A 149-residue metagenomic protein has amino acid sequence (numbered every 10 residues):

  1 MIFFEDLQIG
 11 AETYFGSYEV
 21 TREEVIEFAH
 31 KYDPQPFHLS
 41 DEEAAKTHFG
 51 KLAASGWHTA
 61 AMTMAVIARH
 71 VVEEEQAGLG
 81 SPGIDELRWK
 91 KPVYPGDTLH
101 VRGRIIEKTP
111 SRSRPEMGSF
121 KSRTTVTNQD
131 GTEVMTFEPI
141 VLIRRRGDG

Functional and structural regions predicted by a protein language model:
M1-G83, R146-G149: Hot-dog-fold acyl-thioester-processing enzymes
I2-I9, P92-G149: HotDog/MaoC-like acyl-thioester-processing domains
K31, K46, K51, K90-K91 (+2 more regions): Context-gated lysine
S55-A61, K90-L99: Short, charged low-complexity intrinsically disordered segments located at boundaries of structured domains
